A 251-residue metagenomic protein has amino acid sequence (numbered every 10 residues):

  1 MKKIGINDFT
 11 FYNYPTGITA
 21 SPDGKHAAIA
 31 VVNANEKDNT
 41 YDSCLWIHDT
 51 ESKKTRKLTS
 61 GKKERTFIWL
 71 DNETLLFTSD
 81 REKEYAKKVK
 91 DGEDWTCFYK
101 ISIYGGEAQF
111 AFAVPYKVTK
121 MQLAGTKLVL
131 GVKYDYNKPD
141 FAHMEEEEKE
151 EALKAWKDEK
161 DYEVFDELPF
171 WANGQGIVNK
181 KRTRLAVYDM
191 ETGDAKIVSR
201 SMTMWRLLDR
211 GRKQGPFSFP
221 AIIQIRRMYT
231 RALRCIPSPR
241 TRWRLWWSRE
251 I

Functional and structural regions predicted by a protein language model:
M1-Y14, I47-R65, V89-D94, F98-K117 (+3 more regions): Multi-bladed beta-propeller domains
N7-S43, N179-K181: Beta-strand-rich domains and repeat architectures in extracellular enzymes and scaffolds, especially beta-propellers
F11-A27, G61-T78, E84, P115-K127 (+5 more regions): Conserved beta-propeller blade repeats
S21, N35-E36, D49, S102 (+4 more regions): Acidic/polar residues at beta-strand termini and the immediately following turn/coil
N33-K37, R81-A86, Y134-K138, I223-R227: Short glycine/acidic-enriched loop and turn motifs that connect beta-strands
Y85, V89-W95, Y134-A186, L233-R234: Predominantly five- to eight-bladed beta-propeller fold
K138-F141, Q175-G211, G215-Y229: Solenoidal tandem-repeat scaffolds enriched in leucines and small polar residues
